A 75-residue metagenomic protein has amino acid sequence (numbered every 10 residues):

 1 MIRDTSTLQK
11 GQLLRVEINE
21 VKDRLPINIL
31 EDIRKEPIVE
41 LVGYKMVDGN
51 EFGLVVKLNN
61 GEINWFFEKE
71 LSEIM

Functional and structural regions predicted by a protein language model:
M1-M75: Basic/aromatic-rich interaction segments and small domains that mediate binding to polyanionic partners
